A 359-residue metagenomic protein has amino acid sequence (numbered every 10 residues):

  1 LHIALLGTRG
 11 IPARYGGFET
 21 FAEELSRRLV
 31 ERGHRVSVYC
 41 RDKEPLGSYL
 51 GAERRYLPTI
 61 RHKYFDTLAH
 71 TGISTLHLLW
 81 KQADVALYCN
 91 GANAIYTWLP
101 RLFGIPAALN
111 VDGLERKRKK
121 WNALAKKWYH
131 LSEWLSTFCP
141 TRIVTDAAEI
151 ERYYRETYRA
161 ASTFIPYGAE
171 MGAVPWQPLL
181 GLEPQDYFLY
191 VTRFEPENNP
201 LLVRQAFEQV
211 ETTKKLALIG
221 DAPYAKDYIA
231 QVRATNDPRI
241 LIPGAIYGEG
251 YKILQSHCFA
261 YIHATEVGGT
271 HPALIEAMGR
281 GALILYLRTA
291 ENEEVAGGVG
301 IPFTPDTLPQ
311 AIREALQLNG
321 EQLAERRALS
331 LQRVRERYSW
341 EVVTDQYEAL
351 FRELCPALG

Functional and structural regions predicted by a protein language model:
H2, L6-R14, R27-H62, I150-E151 (+3 more regions): N-terminal strand-loop element at the rim of the active site of nucleotide-sugar-dependent glycosyltransferases
A4, G181-E211, L216-A217: Conserved donor-binding/catalytic core segment of Leloir-type glycosyltransferases
E44-L46, K215-P243, E249-G250, L254: Short, structured helix-loop element that forms part of the nucleotide-activated donor/catalytic region
D66-L79, A83-D112, R116, G269: An aromatic- and histidine-rich active-site surface loop
L76-L79, A125-I143, V232: Membrane-proximal helix-turn-helix segments that form the acceptor-binding/catalytic region of lipid-linked
E266: Aromatic "clamp/platform" in nucleotide-sugar-dependent glycosyltransferases that forms part of the donor/acceptor
L274, A282-Y286: Short hydrophobic beta-strand element within catalytic cores of glycosyltransferases and related nucleotide-activated
E293-E314: Change "using UDP/GDP/dTDP sugars" to "using nucleotide sugars
